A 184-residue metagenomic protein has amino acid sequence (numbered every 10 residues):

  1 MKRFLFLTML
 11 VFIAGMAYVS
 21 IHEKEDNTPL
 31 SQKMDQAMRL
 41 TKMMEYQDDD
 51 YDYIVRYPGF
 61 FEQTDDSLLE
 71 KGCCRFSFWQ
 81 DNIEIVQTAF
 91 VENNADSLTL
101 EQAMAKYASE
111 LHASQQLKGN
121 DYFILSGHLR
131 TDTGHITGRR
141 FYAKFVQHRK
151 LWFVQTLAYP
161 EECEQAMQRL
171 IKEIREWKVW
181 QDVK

Functional and structural regions predicted by a protein language model:
M1-K2: N-terminal hydrophobic targeting signals that begin at the initiator methionine
L5-S20: Hydrophobic membrane-insertion alpha-helices, especially the h-region of bacterial N-terminal signal peptides
V19-T28: Hydrophobic single-pass membrane-insertion segments
S31-L69: N-terminal "mature-domain start" segment
D49, Y53, A95, T133 (+1 more regions): Extracytoplasmic/periplasmic, Sec-exported soluble proteins
Y57, D96, L100-A103, A166-E173: Stable alpha-helical elements in mature extracytoplasmic
F61, L151-K184: Surface-exposed amphipathic alpha-helical segments
T64-E162: Conserved polar/disulfide-associated segments of primarily extracytoplasmic proteins
